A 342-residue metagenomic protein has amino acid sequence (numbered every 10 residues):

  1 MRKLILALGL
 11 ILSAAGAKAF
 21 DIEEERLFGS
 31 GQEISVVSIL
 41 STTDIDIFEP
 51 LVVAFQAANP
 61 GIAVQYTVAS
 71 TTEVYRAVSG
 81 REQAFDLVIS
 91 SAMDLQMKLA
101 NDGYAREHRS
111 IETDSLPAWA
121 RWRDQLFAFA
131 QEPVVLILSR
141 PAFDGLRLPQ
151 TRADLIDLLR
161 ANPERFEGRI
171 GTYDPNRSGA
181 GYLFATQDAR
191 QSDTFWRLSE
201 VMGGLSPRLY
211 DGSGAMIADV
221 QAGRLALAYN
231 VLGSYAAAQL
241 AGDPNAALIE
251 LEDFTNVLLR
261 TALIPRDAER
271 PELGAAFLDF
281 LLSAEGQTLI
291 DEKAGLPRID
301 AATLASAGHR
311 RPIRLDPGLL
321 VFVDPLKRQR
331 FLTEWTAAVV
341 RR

Functional and structural regions predicted by a protein language model:
I5-S13: Bacterial N-terminal signal peptides
A19-K98: Early extracytoplasmic/lumenal segment of secretory-pathway proteins
T42, E49, A84, S91-Q221: Extracytoplasmic ligand-binding site segments that recognize negatively charged/polar headgroups
F85-S90, L209, A226-V231, A247-L248: Paired acidic/hydrophobic, glycine-rich loop segments that form the ligand-binding mouth/hinge of periplasmic-binding
D94-K98, Q221-N245: A ligand-binding cleft/hinge motif common to bilobed small-molecule-binding domains
A105-T113, Q125-A128, L240, P244-N256 (+1 more regions): Short beta-strand->loop
V135-A142, F184-T186, L258-R270, L289: A bilobed periplasmic-binding-protein/Venus flytrap-type ligand-binding module shared by bacterial periplasmic
P265-F322: Mature extracytoplasmic/periplasmic domains
